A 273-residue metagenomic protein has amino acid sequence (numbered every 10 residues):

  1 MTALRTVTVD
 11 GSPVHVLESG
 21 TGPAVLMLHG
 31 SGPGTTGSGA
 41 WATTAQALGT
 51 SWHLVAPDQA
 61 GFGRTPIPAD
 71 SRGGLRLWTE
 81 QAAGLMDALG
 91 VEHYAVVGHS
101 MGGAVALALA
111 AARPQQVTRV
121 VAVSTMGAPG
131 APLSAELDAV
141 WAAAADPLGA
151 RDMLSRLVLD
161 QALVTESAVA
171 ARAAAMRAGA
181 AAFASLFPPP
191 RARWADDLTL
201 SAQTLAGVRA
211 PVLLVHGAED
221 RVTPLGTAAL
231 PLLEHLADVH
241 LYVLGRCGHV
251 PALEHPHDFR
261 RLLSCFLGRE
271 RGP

Functional and structural regions predicted by a protein language model:
M1-P13: N-terminal cap/lid segment of alpha/beta-hydrolase-fold proteins
S12-P66: Conserved HGGG/HGGXW glycine-rich cap/lid loop of the alpha/beta-hydrolase fold
Q46, A56-V97, A252-L253, R260-S264: Active-site loop/oxyanion-hole signature of alpha/beta-hydrolase fold enzymes
G98, G102, A106: Gly/Ala-rich beta-loop-alpha elbow adjacent to hydrolase catalytic centers
L107-A111, T118-A150: Flexible "cap/lid" loop of the alpha/beta hydrolase fold
A131, P147-G207: Conserved alpha/beta-hydrolase catalytic His-Asp/Glu region
G207-C247: Conserved loop-alpha-helix segment in the C-terminal half of the alpha/beta-hydrolase fold that carries the catalytic
A237-P273: Catalytic active-site module of serine/aspartate enzymes centered on a nucleophile-bearing elbow/loop
